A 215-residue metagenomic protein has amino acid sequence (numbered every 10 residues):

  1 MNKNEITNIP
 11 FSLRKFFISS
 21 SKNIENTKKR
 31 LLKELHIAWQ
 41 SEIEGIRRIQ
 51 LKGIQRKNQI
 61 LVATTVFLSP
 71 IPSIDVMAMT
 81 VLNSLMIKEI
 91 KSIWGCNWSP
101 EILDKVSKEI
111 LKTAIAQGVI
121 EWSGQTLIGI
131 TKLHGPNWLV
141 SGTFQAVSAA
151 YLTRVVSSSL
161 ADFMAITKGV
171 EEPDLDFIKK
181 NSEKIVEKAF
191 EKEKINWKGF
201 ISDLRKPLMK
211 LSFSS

Functional and structural regions predicted by a protein language model:
M1-L31: Canonical P-loop GTPase G-domain recognition
I18-K22, R56, A161-A165, G169: Generic secondary-structure signature for well-ordered alpha-helical cores
K22-I49: Active-site helix-to-loop segments that bind/position phosphate- or nucleotide-bearing substrates and donors across
E44-V119, H134-V155: Small-residue-enriched, tightly packed secondary-structure blocks
W94, W98, L127-G135, L160 (+1 more regions): Membrane-interfacial segments
G118-T126, I130, E193, W197-F200 (+1 more regions): Hydrophobic alpha-helical segments of membrane proteins
Q145, A149, T153, S157-S215: Acidic, carboxylate-rich catalytic segments that either coordinate divalent cations
